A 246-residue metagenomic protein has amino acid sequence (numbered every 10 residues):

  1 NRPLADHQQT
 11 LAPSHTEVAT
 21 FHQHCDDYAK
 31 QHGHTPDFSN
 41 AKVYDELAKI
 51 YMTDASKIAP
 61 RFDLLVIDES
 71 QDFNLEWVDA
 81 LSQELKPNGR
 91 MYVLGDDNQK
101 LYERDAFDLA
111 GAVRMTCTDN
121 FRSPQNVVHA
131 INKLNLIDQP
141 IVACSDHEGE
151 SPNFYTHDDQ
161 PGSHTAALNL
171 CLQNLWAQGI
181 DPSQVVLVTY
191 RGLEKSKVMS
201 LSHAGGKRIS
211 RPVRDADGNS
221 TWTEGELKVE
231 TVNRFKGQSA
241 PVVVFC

Functional and structural regions predicted by a protein language model:
N1-G33, P60, L64-C246: Conserved helicase motor core of SF1/SF2 NTP-dependent helicases
H32-M52: Short glycine-rich substrate-engagement loop in P-loop NTPases that contacts/grips substrate
T53-K57: Phosphate-binding/switch loop-helix module in NTP-utilizing enzymes
